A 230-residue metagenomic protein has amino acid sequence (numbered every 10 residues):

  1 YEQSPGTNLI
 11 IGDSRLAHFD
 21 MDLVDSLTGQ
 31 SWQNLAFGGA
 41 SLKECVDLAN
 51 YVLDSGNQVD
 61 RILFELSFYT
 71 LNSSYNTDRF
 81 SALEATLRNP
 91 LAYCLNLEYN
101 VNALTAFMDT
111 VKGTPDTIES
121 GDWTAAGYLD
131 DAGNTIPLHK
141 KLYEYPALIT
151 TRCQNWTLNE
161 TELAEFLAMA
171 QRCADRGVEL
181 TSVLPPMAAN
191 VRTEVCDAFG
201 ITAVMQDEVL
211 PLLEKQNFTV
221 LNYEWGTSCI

Functional and structural regions predicted by a protein language model:
S4-N96: Membrane-embedded segments
N34-G39, R152-N159, E194-F199: Second-shell loop/turn segments in exported
V46, N159-L167, F199-V209: Well-ordered, non-membrane alpha-helical segments in soluble/globular domains
L63-L66, Y75-E179: Secreted/periplasmic serine-hydrolase-like ester/acetyl group-modifying domain
E65-Y69, K141-E144, V183-A188, Y223-G226: Short loop/turn segments at strand-loop or loop-helix junctions that form parts of catalytic or ligand-binding pockets
A170-D197: Active-site segments of SGNH/GDSL-like serine hydrolases that catalyze O-acetyl group transfer/hydrolysis on lipids
D207-I230: C-terminal regions of proteins
